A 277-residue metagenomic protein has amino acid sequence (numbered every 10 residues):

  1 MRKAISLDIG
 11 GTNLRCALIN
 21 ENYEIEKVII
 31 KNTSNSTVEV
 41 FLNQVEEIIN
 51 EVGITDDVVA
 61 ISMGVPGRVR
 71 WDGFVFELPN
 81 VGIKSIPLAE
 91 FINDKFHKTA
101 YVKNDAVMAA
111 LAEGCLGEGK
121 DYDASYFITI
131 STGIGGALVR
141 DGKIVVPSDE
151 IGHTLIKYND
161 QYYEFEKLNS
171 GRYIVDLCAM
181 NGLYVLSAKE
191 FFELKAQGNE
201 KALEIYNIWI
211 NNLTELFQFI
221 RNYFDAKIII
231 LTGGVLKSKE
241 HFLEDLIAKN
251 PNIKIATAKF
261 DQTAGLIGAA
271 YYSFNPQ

Functional and structural regions predicted by a protein language model:
M1-A60, V69-D72, E90-H97, A112-Y126 (+1 more regions): ATP-binding/phosphotransfer module of carbohydrate and carboxylate kinases, centering on a glycine-rich
D8, S62-P66, F127-G133, A137: Short beta-strand segments
L14-L18, I134-V139: Short beta-strand scaffold segments in enzyme catalytic cores
Y23-K27, K143-D149: Beta-strand initiation motifs
K31-N32, G82, I151: A generic structural motif
F74-K84: A charged helix-plus-loop insertion that forms the helical arch/lid used to bind and gate nucleic-acid substrates
A100-D105: General beta-strand structural signal in soluble alpha/beta enzymes
A109-C115, G135-L138: Adenylate-forming
